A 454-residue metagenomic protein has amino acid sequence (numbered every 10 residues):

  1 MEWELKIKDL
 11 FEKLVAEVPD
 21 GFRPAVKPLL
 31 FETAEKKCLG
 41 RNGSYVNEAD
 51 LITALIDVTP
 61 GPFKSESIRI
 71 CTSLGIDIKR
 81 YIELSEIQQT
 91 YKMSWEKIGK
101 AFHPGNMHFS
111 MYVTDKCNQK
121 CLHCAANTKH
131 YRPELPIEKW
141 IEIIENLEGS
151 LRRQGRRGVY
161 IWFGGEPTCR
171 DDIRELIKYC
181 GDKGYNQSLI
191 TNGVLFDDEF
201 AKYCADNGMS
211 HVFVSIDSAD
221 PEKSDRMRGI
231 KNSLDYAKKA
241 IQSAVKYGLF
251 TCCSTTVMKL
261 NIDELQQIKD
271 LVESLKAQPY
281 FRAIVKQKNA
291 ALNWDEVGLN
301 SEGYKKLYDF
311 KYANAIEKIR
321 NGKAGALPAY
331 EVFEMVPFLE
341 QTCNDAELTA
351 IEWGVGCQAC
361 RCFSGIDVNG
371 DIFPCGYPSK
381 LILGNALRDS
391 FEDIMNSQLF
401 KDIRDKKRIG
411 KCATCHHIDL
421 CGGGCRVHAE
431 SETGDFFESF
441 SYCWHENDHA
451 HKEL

Functional and structural regions predicted by a protein language model:
M1-V18: Long, charged low-complexity interaction segments
A16-F22, E32-V46, D57-K64: AAA+ ATPase "lid" subdomain C-terminal helix
N47, T53-M107, Q119: Flexible, acidic/Gly-rich N-terminal and inter-domain linker regions that tether and position cofactor-handling modules
E86-H211: Conserved alpha-helical substructure of the radical SAM core
F109, G354, C360-C362: Short loop/turn microsegments at loop-to-beta-strand junctions
V113-K120, C360, C412-L420: Cysteine-centered iron-sulfur cluster-binding motifs in ferredoxin-type domains/subunits of redox enzymes
N127, I372, G376-L454: Flexible mid-to-C-terminal extensions adjoining Fe-S/redox cofactors in radical SAM and related proteins
T128-L135, N186, N207, S215-D217 (+3 more regions): Radical SAM enzyme [4Fe-4S]-AdoMet core and its adjacent flexible, acidic and glycine-rich loops/tails across
